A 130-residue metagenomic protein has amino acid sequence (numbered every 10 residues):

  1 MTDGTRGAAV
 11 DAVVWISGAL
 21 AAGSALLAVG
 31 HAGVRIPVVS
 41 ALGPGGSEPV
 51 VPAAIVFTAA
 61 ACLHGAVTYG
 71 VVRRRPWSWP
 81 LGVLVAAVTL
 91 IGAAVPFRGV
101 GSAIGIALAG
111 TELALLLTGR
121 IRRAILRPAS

Functional and structural regions predicted by a protein language model:
M1-S130: Topology signature of small-to-medium multi-pass alpha-helical membrane proteins
